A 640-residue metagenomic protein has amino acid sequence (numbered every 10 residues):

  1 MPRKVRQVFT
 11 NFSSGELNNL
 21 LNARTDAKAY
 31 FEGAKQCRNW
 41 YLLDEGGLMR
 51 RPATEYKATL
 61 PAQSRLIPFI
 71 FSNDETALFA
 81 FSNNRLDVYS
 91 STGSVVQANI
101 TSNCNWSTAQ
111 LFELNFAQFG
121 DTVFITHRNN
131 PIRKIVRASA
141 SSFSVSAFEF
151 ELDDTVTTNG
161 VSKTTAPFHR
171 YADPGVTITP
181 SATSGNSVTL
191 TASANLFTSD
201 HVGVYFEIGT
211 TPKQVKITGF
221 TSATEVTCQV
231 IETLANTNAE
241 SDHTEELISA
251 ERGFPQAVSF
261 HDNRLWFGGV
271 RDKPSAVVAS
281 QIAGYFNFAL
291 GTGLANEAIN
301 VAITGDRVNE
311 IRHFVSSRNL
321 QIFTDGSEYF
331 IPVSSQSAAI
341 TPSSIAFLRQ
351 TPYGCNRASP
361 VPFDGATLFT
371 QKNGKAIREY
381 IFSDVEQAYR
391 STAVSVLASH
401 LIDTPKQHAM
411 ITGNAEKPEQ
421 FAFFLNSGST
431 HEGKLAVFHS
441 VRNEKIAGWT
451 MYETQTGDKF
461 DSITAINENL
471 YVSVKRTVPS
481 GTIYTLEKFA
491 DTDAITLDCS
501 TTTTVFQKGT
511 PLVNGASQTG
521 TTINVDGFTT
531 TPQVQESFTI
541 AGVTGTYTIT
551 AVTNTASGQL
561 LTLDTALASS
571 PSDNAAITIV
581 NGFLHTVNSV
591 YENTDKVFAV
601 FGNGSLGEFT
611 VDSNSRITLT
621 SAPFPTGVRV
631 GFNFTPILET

Functional and structural regions predicted by a protein language model:
M1-V96, K134, A138-G185, V230-V315 (+3 more regions): N-terminal beta-propeller domains
P2-G93, N309, K375-P511, T578-T640: Beta-sheet repeat architectures centered on beta-propellers
A62-N73, Q110-F119, I248-D262, R307-S317 (+3 more regions): Structural signature of eukaryotic scaffold interfaces centered on beta-propeller domains
T76-F81, V123-T126, L265-G268, R312-T324 (+4 more regions): Short beta-strand elements that form the blades of beta-propeller/WD-repeat-like and other beta-sheet-rich scaffold
F81, C104-R133, L265, I322-F323: Elongated alpha-helical scaffolds
V95-I100, F143-H243, R390-L401, P479-Y591 (+1 more regions): Autoprocessing Asn-cyclization modules and mimics
S335-G374: Catalytic or ion-translocation cores adjacent to nucleophile or general acid/base/metal-coordination motifs in diverse
